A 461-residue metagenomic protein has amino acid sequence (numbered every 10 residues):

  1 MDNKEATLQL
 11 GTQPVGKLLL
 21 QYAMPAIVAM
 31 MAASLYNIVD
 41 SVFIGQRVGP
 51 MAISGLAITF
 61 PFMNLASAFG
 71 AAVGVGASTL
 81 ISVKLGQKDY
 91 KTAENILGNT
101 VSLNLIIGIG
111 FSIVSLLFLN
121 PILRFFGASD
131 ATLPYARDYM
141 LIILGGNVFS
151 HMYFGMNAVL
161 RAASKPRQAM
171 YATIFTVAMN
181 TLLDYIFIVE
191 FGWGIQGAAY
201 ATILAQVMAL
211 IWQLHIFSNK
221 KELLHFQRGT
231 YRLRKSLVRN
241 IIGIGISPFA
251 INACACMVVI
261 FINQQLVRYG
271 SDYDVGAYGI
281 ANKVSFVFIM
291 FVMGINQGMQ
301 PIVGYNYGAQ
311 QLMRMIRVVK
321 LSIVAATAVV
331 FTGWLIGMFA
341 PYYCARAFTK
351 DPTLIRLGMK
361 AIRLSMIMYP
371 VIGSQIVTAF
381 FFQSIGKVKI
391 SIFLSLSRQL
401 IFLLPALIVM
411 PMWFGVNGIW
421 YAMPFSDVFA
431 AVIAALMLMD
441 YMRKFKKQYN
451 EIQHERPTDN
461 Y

Functional and structural regions predicted by a protein language model:
M1-A23, I81-V148, E190-G245, V303-M368 (+1 more regions): Short alpha-helical transmembrane segments in multi-pass integral membrane proteins
L10-V48, P61-G76, L80, L105-S112 (+5 more regions): N-terminal transmembrane alpha-helices
Q21-D40, I142, T176, A205-A209 (+4 more regions): Transmembrane helical elements of multi-pass membrane transporters/channels
A26, M30, V42, T79 (+15 more regions): Transmembrane alpha-helix boundary and packing residues in multipass membrane permease domains and related
L35-S54, L123-D130, I186-W193, C256-K283 (+4 more regions): Helix-terminus/linker motif at the lipid-water interface of multi-pass membrane proteins
I53-I113, S150-A169, A277-P341, I372-G386 (+1 more regions): Small-residue-rich hydrophobic transmembrane alpha-helices
L65-A68, N180-D184, L210-L214, F286-M290 (+3 more regions): Hydrophobic transmembrane alpha-helices of multi-pass small-molecule transporters
G74, I143-R161, A169-V177, A198-I211 (+4 more regions): Short runs within selected transmembrane alpha-helices of multi-pass transporters and secretion channels
